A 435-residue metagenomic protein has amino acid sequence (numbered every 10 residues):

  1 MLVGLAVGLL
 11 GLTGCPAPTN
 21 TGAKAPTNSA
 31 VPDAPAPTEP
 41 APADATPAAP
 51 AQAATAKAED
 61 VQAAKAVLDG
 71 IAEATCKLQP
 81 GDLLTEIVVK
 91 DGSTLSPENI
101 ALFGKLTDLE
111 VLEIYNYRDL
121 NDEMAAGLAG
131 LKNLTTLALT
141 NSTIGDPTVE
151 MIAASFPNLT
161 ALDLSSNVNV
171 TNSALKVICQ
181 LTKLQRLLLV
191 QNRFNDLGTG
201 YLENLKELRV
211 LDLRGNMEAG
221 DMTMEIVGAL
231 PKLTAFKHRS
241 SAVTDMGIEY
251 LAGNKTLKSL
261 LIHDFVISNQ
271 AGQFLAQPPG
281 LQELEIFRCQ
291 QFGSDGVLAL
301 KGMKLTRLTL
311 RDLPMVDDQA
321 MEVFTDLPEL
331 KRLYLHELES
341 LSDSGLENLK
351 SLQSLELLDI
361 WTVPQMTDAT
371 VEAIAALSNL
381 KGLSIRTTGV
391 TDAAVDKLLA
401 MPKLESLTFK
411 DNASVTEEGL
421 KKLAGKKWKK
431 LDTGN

Functional and structural regions predicted by a protein language model:
L2-T13: Bacterial N-terminal signal peptides
C15-T19: Bacterial signal peptide processing site
N20-D60: Acidic, proline-/serine-/threonine-rich low-complexity intrinsically disordered repeat tracts
P47-S96, K427-N435: The feature captures the LRR N-terminal capping module
C76, E98-G104, E123-A129, P147-A154 (+11 more regions): Recurring C-terminal helix/loop segment of individual leucine-rich repeat
L83-N99, D108-E123, N133-I144, N158-V170 (+14 more regions): Concave beta-strand-loop units of leucine-rich repeat
